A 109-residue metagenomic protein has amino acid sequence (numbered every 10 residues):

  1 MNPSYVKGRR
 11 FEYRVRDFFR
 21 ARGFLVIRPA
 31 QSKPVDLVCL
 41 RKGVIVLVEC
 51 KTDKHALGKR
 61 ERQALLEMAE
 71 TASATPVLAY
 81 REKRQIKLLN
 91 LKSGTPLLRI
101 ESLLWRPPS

Functional and structural regions predicted by a protein language model:
M1-P29: Acidic-basic catalytic patches of nuclease active cores, encompassing PD-(D/E)XK and other metal-cofactor nuclease
V6, A74-S109: Domain-level recognition of nuclease-like catalytic cores that cleave nucleotide substrates
E12, E49, E61: Acidic-residue sensor for enzyme active/binding pockets
F19, L37-K54: Conserved catalytic cores of phosphodiester-cleaving nucleases, focusing on short active-site segments
I27-A30, L78-Y80: Short beta-strand
I27-R28, V38, E67: Short, flexible, glycine/charge-rich loop motifs used to bind or transfer phosphoryl groups or to couple energy/partner
Q31-V35: Short acidic/glycine-enriched loop/turn segments that link adjacent beta-strands
I45, D53-R81: Short, charged, amphipathic alpha-helix that recurs within catalytic cores of restriction-modification and other
